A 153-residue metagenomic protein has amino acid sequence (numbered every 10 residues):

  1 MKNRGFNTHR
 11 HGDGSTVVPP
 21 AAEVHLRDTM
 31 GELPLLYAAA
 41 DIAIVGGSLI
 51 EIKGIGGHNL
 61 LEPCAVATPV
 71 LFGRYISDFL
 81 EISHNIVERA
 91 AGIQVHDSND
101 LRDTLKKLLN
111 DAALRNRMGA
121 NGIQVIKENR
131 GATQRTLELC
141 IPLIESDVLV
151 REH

Functional and structural regions predicted by a protein language model:
M1-H153: Nucleotide-activated sugar donor-binding and catalytic core shared by glycosyltransferases and related lipid-linked
